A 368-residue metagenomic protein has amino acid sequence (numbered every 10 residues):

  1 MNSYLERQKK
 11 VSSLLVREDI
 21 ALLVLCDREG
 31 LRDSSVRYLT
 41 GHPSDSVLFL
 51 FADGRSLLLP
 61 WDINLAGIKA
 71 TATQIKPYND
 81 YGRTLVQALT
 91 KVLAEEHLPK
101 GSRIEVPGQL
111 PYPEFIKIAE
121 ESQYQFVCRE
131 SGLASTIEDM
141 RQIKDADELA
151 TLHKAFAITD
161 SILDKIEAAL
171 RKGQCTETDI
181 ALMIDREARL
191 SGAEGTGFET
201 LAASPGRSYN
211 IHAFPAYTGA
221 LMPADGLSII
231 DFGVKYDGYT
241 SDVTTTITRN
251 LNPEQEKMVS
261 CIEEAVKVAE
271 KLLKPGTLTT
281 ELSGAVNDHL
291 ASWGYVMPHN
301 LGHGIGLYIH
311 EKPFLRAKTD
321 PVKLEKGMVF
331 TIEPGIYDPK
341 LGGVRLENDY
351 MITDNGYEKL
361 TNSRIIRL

Functional and structural regions predicted by a protein language model:
M1-L368: Active-site neighborhoods and metal-handling regions in enzymes and metal-associated proteins
